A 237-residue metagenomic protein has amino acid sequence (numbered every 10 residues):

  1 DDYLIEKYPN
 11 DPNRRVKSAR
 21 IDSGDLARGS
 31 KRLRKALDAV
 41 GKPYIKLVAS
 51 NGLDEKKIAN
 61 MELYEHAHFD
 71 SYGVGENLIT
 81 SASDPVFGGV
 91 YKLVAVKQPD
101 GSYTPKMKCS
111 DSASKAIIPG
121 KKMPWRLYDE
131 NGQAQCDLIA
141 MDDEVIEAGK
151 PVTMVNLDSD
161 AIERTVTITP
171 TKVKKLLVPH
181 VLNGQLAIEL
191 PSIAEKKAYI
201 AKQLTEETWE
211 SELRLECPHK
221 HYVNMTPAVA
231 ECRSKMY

Functional and structural regions predicted by a protein language model:
D1-R32, A36-G41, L47: Glycine- and Gly-Pro-enriched alpha-helical subdomains that act as flexible, kink-prone "lid/hinge" or packing modules
G24-A27, L33-I45, L53-Y237: Gly/Ser/Thr/Ala-enriched C-terminal appendages of enzymes
S50: Short hydrophobic "strand-cap" motifs at the C-terminus of beta-strands
